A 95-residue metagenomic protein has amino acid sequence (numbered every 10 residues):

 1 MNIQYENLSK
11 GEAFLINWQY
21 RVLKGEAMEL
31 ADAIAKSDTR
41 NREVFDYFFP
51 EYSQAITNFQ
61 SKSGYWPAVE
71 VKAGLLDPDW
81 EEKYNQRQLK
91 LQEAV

Functional and structural regions predicted by a protein language model:
M1-Q4, E70, G74-W80, Q86-V95: Short intrinsically disordered terminal tails
N2-D32: N-terminal acidic leader/helix
Q4, S9, R40-E43, D79: Intrinsic disorder/low-complexity detector
R21, R40-R42, R87: Arginine residue identity/basic-tract feature
G25-E26, A31-D77: Acidic, low-complexity, intrinsically disordered interaction modules
